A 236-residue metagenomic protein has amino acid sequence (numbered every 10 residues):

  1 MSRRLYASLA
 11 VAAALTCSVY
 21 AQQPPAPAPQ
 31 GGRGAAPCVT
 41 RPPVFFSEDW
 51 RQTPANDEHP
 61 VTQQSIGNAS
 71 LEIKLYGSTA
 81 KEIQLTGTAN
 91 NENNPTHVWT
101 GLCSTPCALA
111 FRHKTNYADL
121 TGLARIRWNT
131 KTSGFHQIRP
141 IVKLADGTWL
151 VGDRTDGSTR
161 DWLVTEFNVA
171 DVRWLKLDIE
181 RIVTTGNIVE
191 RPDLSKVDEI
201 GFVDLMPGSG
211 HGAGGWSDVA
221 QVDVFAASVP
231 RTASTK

Functional and structural regions predicted by a protein language model:
M1-L9: Bacterial N-terminal signal peptides that target proteins for export
S2, S18-Y20: Residue-level detector of alpha-helical transmembrane segments in integral membrane proteins
S8-S18: Bacterial N-terminal signal peptides
Q22-K236: Beta-rich carbohydrate-recognition modules and glycan-binding surfaces
